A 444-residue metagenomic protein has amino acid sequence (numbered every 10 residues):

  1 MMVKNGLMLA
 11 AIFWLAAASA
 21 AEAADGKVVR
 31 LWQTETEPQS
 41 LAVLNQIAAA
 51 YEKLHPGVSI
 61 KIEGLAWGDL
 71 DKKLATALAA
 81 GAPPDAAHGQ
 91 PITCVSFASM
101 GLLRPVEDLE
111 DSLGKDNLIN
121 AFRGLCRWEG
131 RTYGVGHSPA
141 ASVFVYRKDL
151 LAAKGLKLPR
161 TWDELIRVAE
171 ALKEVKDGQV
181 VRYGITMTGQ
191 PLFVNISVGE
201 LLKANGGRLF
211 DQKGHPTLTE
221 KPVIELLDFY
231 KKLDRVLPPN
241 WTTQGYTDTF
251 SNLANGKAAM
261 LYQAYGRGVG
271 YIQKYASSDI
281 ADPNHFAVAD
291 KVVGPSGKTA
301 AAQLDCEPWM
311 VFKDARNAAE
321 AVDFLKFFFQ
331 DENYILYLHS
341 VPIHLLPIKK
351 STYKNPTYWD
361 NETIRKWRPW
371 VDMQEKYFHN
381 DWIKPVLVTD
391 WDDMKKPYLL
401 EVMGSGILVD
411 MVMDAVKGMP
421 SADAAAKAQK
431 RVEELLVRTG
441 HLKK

Functional and structural regions predicted by a protein language model:
M1-R30, K53, E110-D111, D423-A426 (+1 more regions): Short, low-complexity disordered leader/linker segments with a strong preference for bacterial N-terminal type II
D25-P38, V58-E63, D85-A86, Y183-I185 (+1 more regions): Short, well-ordered beta-strand elements
V28-Q46, L65, L192, M394-L399: Extracytoplasmic "Venus flytrap"
E37-S59, L408, A425: Short, polar/charged alpha-helical segment
Q46-N120, L125-R127, D149-R160, N252 (+2 more regions): Extracytoplasmic "Venus flytrap"/periplasmic binding protein-like
P91-V143, K157, I166, V194-S197 (+4 more regions): Hinge/lid segment of periplasmic solute-binding proteins
V168-A171, K213-T243, A287-V292: Glycine-centered hinge/linker elements that transmit conformational signals in sensory and ligand-binding systems
G266-D282, P295-G406, K443-K444: C-terminal lobe and pocket-closing loops of periplasmic/extracytoplasmic Venus-flytrap solute-binding proteins
